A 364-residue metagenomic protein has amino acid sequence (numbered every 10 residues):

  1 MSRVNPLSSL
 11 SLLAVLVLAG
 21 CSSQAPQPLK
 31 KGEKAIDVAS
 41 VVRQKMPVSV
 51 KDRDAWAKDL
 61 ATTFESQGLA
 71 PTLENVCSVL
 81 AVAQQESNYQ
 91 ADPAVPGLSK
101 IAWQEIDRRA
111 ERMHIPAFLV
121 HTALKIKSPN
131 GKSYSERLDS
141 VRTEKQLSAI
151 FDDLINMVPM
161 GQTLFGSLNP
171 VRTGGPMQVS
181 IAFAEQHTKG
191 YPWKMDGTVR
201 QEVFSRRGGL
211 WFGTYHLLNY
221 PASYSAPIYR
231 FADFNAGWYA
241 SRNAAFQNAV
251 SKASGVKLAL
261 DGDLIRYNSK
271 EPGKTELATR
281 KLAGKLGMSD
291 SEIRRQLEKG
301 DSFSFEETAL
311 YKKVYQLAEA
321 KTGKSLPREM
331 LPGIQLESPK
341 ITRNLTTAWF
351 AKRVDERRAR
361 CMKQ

Functional and structural regions predicted by a protein language model:
M1-S11: Bacterial N-terminal signal peptides that target proteins for export
S2-V4, L16-Q364: Cell-wall glycan-active module
